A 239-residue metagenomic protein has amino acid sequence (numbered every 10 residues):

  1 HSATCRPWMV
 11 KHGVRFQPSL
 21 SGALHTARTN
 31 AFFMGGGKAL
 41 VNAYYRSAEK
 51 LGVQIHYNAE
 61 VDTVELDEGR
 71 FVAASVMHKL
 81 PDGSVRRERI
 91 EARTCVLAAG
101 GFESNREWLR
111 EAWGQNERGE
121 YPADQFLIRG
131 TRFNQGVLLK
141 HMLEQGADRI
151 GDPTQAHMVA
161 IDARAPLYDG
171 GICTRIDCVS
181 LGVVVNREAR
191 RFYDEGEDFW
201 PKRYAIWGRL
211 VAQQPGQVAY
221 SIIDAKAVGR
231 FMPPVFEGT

Functional and structural regions predicted by a protein language model:
H1-C5, F33-V41, T131-L138, D177 (+4 more regions): Generic structural signal for well-ordered, non-membrane alpha-helical segments in soluble metabolic enzymes
H1-E88, A92, N105-W108, A160-A163: Conserved redox-cofactor binding core of oxidoreductases
M9, F16-P18, I55-Y57, L97-A98 (+3 more regions): General beta-strand structural signal in soluble alpha/beta enzymes
P18, L66, S104, R110-E111 (+4 more regions): Generic structural "secondary-structure junction" signal
G36, A99-G100, L181: Short glycine-rich loop/turn motifs that provide flexible caps or phosphate-binding loops at active sites
G83-S84, R89-A165: Glycine-rich loop(s) and the adjacent beta-strand/alpha-helix scaffold that form part
L139-H141, Q145-T239: An anion/pyrophosphate-binding glycine-rich loop and adjacent beta-alpha core in soluble alpha-beta enzymes
